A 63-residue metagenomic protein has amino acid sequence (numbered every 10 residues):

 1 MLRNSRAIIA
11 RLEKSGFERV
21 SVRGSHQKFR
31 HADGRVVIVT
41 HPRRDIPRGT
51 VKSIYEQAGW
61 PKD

Functional and structural regions predicted by a protein language model:
M1-V22, F29-D63: Basic nucleic-acid-binding interfaces
